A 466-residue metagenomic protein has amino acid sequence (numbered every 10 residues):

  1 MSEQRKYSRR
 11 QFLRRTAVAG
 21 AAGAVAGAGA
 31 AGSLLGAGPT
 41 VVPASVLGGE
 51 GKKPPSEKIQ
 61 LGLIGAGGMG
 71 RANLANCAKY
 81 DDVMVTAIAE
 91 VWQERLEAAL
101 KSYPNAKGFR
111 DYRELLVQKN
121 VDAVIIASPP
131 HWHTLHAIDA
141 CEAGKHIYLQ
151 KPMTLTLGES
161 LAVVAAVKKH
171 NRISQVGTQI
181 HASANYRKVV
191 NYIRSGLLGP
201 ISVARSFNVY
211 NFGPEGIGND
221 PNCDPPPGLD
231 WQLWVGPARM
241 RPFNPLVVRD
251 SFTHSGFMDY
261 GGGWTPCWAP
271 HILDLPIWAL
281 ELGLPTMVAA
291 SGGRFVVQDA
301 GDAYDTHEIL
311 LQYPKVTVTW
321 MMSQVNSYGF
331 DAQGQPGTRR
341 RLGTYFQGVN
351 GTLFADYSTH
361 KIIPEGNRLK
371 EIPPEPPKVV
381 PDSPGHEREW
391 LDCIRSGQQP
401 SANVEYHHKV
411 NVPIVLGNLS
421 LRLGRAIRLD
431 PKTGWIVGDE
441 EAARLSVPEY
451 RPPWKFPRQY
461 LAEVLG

Functional and structural regions predicted by a protein language model:
S2-A24: N-terminal secretory signal peptides and thylakoid transit peptides that target proteins across membranes
G20, G32-Y103, I180-S183, P276: N-terminal Rossmann-like dinucleotide-binding module
V42-P43, R187-K188, P200, R205-E405 (+1 more regions): Contiguous beta-strand/loop segments that form the cofactor/metal-binding neighborhood of enzyme cores
R71, T134, P270: Residues forming the Rossmann-fold NAD(P)(H) cofactor-binding site
K107-D111: Conserved SAM-binding strand-loop segment of SAM-dependent methyltransferases
V124-I125: N-terminal Rossmann-like NAD(P) cofactor-binding module of classical short-chain dehydrogenase/reductase
P129, T134-A182, G196: Beta-strand-loop-alpha-helix segment that lines the small-molecule cofactor/substrate pocket of alpha/beta enzymes
A166, S174-Q175, N191-Y192, I201-A204: Hydrophobic or amphipathic alpha-helical targeting/insertion segments
